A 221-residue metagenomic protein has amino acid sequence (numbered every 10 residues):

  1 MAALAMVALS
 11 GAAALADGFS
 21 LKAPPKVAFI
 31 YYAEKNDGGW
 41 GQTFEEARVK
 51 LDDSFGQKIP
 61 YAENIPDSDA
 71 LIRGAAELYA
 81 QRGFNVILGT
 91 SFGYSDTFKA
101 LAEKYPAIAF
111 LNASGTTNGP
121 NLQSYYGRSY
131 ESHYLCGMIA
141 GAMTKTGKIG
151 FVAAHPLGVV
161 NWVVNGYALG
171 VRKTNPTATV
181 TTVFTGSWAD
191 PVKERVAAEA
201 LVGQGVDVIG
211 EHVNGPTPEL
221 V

Functional and structural regions predicted by a protein language model:
M1-P25: Short, low-complexity disordered leader/linker segments with a strong preference for bacterial N-terminal type II
A16-V221: A residue-level marker of the well-folded mature domains of exported/periplasmic proteins
